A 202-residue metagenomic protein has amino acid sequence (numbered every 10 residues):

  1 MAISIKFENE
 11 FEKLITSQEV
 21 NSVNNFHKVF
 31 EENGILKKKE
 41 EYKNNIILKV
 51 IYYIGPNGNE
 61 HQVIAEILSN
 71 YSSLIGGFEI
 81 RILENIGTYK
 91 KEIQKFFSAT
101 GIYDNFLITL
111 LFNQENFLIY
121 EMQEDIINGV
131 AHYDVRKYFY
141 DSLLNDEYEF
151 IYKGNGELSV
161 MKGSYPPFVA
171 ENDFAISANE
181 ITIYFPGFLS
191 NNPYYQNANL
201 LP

Functional and structural regions predicted by a protein language model:
M1-P202: Buried hydrophobic residues that stabilize the cores of well-folded domains
